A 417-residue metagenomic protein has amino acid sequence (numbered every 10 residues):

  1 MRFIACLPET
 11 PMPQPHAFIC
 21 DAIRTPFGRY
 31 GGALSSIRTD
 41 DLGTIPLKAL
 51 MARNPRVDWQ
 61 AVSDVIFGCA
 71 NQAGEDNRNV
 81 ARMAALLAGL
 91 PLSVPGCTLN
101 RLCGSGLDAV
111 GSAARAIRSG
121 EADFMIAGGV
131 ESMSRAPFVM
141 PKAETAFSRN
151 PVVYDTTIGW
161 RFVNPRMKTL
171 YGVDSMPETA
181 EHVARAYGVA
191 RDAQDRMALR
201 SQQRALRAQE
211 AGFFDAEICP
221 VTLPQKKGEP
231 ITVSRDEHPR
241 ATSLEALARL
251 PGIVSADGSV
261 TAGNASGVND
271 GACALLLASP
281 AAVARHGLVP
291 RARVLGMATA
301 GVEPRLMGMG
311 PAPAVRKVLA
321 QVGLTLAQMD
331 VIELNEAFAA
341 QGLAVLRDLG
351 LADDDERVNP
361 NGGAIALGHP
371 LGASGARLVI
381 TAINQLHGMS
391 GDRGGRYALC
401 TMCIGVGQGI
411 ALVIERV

Functional and structural regions predicted by a protein language model:
P11-R82, A88, P95, T179-R191 (+5 more regions): Conserved active-site "lid/cap" helical segment
P11-T39, I158, L244-M309, P313 (+5 more regions): Condensing-enzyme catalytic core mediating Claisen C-C bond formation in acyl metabolism
R24, S36, D40-I45, R56 (+3 more regions): N-terminal extracellular/periplasmic Venus flytrap/periplasmic-binding protein-like
I37, C69-F124, D155-W160, L170-M176 (+3 more regions): Conserved catalytic cysteine-centered active-site region of acyl-thioester-dependent Claisen-condensing enzymes
L99-E131, A184-F213, A274-A281, L346-R347 (+2 more regions): Active-site-proximal alpha-helical scaffold in enzymes
F124-H182: Flexible glycine-/small-residue-enriched beta->alpha junction loops that bind anionic phosphate/pyrophosphate groups
E181, E217-C219, Q225, L295-A366: Active-site pocket-lining segment
